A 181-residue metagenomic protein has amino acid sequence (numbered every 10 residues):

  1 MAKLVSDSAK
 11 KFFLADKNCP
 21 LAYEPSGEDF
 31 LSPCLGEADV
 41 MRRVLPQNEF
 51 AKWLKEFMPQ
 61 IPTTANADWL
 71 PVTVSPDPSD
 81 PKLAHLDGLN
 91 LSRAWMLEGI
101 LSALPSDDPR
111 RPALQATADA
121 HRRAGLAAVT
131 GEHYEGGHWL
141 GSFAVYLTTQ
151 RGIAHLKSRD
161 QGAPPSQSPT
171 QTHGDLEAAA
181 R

Functional and structural regions predicted by a protein language model:
M1-A65: Eukaryote-skewed repeat-based solenoidal scaffolds used as protein-protein interaction platforms, primarily
V44, N48-P62, W69-D77, P81-R181: Terminal, non-catalytic domain-edge segments
